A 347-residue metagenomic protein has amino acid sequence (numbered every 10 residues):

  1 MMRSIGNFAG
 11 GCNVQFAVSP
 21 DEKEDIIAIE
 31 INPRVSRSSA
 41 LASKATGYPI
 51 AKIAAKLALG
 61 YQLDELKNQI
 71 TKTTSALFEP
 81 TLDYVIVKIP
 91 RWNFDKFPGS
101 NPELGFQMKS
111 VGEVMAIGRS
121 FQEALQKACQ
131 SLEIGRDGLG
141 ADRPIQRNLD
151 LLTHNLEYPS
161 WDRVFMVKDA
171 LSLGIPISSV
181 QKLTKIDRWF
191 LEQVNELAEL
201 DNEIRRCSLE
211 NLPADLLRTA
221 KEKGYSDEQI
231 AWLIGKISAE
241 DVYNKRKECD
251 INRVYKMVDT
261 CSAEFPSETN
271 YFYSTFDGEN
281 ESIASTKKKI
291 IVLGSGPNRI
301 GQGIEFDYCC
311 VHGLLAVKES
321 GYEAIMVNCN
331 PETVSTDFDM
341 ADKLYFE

Functional and structural regions predicted by a protein language model:
M1-R205, E210-G224, E248-C249, R253 (+6 more regions): ATP-dependent carboxylate activation and anion-phosphoryl transfer catalytic cores that bind Mg-ATP to form
Q229-E281: C-terminal amphipathic alpha-helical interaction region
R299-C309: Glycine/threonine-rich flexible loop motifs
